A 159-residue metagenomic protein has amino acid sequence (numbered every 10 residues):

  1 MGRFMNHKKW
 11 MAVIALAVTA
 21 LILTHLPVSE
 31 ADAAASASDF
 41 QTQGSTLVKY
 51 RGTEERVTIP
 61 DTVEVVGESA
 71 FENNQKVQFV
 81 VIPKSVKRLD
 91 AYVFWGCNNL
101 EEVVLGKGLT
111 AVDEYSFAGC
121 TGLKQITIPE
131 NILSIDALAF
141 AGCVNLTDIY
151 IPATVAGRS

Functional and structural regions predicted by a protein language model:
G2-R3, V28, I132, A141: Short linear motifs centered on Gly/Pro in flexible linkers and helix caps
R3-A15: Bacterial N-terminal signal peptides that target proteins for export
I14-H25: Bacterial N-terminal signal peptides
L23-S38: Sec-dependent signal peptide cleavage junction
A37-D39, R51-V65, Q75-R88, N98-A111 (+2 more regions): Structural signature of tandem-repeat unit edges
S45-L47: Hydrophobic residues embedded in beta-strands of well-ordered beta-sheets
E68-A70, D90-W95, D113-S116, D136-A141 (+1 more regions): Consensus positions within tandem repeat domains that build extended binding/scaffold surfaces
